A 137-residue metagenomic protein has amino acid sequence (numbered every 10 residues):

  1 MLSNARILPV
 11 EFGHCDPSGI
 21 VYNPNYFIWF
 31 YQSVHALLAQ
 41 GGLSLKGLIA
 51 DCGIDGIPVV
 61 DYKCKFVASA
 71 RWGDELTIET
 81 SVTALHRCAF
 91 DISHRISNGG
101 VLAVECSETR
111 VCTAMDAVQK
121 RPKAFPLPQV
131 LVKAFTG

Functional and structural regions predicted by a protein language model:
M1-V59, M115-G137: Hot-dog-fold acyl-thioester-processing enzymes
N4-R6, V34, G53-Y62, W72-I78 (+2 more regions): A generic structural signal for short beta-strands and their flanking turns/coil linkers
P9, K63, T109: Short aromatic/hydrophobic contact patches that present stacked aromatics for nucleic-acid/ligand binding
D16-S18, N25, K63, S93-I96 (+1 more regions): Intrinsic disorder/low-complexity detector
F27-S33, L37, E75-S81, G100: Hydrophobic alpha-helical segments
F30, G42, D61, F66-A70 (+1 more regions): Generic secondary-structure microfeatures
F66, R71-E75, V82-G137: HotDog/MaoC-like acyl-thioester-processing domains
